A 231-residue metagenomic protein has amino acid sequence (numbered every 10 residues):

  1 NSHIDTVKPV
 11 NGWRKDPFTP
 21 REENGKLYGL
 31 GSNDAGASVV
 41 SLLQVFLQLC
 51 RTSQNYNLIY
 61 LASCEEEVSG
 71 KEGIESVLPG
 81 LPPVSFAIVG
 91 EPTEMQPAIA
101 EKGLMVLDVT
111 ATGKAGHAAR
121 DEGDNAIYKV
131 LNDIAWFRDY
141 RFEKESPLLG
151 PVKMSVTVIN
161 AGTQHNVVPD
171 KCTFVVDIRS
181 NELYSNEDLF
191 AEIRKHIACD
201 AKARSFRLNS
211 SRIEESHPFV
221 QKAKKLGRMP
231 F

Functional and structural regions predicted by a protein language model:
N1-I59: Active-site metal-coordination/substrate-binding segment of hydrolases, especially metallo-dependent peptidases
S2-I4, E91, A111-G113: Short, small-residue-rich loop/turn micro-motifs
H3, E101, H117-A119: Histidine-centered active-site/metal-ligand motif
K8, G36, E66-V68, M95-Q96 (+2 more regions): Short, small-residue-enriched loops and turns at beta-alpha junctions that line or gate enzyme active sites
V10-G12, A98-L104, V167-P169: Short glycine/proline-enriched loop/turn "hinge" motifs that connect secondary-structure elements and lie
A35-V106, T110: Acidic/histidine-rich catalytic neighborhood of metal-dependent amide-processing enzymes
D108-F231: Metal-dependent amide/peptide-bond hydrolase catalytic core, centered on the "pita-bread" metallohydrolase fold
